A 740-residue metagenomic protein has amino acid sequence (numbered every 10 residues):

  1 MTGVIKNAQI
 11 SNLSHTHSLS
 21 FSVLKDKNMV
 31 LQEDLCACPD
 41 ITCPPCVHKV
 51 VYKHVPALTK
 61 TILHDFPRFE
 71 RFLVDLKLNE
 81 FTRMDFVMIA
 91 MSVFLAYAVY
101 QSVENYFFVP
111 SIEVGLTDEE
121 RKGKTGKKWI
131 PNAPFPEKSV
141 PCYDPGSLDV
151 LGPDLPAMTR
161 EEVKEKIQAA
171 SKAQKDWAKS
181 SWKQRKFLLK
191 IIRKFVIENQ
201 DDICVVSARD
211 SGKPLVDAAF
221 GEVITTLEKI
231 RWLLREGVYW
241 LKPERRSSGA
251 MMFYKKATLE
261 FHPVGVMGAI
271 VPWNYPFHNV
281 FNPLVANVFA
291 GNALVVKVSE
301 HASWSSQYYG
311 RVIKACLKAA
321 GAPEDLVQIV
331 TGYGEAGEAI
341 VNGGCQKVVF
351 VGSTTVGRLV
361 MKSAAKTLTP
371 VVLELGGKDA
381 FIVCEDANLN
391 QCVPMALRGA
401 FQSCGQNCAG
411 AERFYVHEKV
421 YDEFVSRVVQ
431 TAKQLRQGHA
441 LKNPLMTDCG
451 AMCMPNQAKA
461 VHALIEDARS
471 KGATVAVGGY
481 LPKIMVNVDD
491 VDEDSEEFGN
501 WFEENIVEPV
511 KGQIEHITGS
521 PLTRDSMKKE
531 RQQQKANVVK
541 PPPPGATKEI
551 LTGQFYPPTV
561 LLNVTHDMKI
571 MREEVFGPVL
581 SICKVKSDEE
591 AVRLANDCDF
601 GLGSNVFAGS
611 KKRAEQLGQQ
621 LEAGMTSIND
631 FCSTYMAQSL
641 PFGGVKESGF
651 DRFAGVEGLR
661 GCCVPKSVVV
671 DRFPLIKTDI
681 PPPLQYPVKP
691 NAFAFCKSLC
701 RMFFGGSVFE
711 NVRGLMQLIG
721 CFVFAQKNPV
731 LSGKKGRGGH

Functional and structural regions predicted by a protein language model:
S14-S22: Intrinsically disordered, low-complexity terminal segments enriched in Ser/Thr
Q32-D34, P39-L95, Y143-D154, S470 (+3 more regions): Conserved C-terminal structural/oligomerization subdomain of aldehyde/semialdehyde dehydrogenase
V47-H48, Y52-K256, V712, M716-G739: N-terminal Rossmann-like NAD(P)+-binding subdomain of aldehyde/semialdehyde dehydrogenases
K77-N79, K190-L284, K318-Q328, G332 (+6 more regions): N-terminal Rossmann NAD(P)-binding subdomain characteristic of aldehyde/semialdehyde dehydrogenases
L148, R185, I230, G291 (+8 more regions): Residue-level signal for inorganic ion chemistry
L151-M158, A173-K179, A269, I382-V383 (+5 more regions): Short, well-ordered beta-strand elements within core beta-sheets of diverse protein domains
R246-Q391, M446, V585, V712-L715: Rossmann-like NAD(P) dinucleotide-binding subdomain of oxidoreductase/dehydrogenase enzymes
A315, T355-I517, K529-T565, I628 (+1 more regions): ALDH superfamily catalytic-core signature
